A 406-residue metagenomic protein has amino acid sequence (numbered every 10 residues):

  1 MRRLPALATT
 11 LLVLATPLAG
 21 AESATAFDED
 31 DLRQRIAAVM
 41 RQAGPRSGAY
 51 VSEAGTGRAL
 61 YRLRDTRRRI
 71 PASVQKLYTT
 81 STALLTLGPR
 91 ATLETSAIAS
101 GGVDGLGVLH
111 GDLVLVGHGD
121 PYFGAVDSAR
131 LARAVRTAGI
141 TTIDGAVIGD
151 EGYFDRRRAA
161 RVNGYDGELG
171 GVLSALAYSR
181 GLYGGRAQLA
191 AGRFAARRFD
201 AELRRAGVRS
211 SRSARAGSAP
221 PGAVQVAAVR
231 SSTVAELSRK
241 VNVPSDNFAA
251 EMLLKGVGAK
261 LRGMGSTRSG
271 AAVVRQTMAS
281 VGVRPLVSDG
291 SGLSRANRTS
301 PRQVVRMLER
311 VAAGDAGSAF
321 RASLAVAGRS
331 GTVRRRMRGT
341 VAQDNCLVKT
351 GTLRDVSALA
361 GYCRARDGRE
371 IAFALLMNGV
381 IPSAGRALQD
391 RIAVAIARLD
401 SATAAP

Functional and structural regions predicted by a protein language model:
R2-S23: Secretory targeting and sorting signals
V13, A21-I70, A129-G139: Beta-lactamase-like hydrolase cores
G57, P71-P89, V147, L176 (+4 more regions): Active-site SXXK
L60-R62, G258-P406: Small-residue-rich helix-loop
L85-G101, G207-A216, G317-A322: Short, well-structured active-site flanking segments
L93-F154, G167-E168, A177-Y178: Active-site-adjacent, His/Asp/Glu-enriched structural segments that form or flank metal-binding and acid/base networks
V108-H110, V114, R130, D150-R198 (+3 more regions): A conserved catalytic-loop motif detector
L182-A319: A small/polar active-site loop signature that marks catalytic segments
